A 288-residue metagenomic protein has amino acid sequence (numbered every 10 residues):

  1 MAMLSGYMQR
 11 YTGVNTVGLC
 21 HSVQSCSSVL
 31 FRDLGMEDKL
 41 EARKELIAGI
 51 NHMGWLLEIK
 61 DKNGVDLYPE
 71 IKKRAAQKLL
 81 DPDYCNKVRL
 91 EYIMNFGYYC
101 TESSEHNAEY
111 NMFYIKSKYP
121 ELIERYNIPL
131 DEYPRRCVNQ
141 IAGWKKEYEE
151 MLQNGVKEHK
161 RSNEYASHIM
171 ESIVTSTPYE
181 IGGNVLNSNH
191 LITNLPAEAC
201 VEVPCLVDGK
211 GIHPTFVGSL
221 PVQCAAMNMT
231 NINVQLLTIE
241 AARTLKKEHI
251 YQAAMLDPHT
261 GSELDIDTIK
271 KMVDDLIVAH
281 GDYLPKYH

Functional and structural regions predicted by a protein language model:
M1, C20-V23, N187: Short, flexible loop/turn elements at secondary-structure junctions
M1-V14: Rossmann-fold NAD(P)-binding glycine/threonine-rich loop
L4, S27-S28: Short helix/loop capping segments that flank catalytic or ligand/cofactor-binding pockets
G13-S27: Acidic, His- and aromatic-enriched active-site or binding-groove loops in soluble protein domains that engage sugars
F31-H288: Long, compositionally biased stretches enriched for glycine and/or charged residues
